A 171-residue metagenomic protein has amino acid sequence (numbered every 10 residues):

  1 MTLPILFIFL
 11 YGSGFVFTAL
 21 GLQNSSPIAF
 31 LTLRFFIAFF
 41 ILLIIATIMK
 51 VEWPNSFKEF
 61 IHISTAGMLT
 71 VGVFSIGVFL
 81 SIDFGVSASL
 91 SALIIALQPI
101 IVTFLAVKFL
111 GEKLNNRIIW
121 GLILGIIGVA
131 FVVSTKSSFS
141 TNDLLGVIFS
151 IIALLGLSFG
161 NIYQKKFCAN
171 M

Functional and structural regions predicted by a protein language model:
M1-F9, F39-A66, F79-F84, K108-I119 (+2 more regions): Membrane-interface interhelical linkers
M1-T32, T141-K166: Glycine-/small-residue-enriched transmembrane alpha-helix faces in small-molecule transporters and effluxers
P4, P27-L31, I63, A88-A92 (+3 more regions): Alpha-helical transmembrane segments and their helix-entry boundary regions
I8, F35-F39, P99-I100, L122-V129 (+1 more regions): Residue-level recognition of pore/gate-forming positions within transmembrane alpha-helices of multi-pass
G14, I37-I41, I94-K108, I123: Alpha-helical transmembrane segments of compact multi-pass small-molecule transporters, enriched in specific families
A19, F79, A106-V107, K165: Small-residue-mediated transmembrane helix hinge/kink sites in multi-pass secondary transporters
Q23-A29, I76-I95: Structural motif at transmembrane-helix junctions in multi-pass transporters
N24-V73, I101-V102, L155-G160: Transmembrane alpha-helices of multi-pass small-molecule transport proteins
